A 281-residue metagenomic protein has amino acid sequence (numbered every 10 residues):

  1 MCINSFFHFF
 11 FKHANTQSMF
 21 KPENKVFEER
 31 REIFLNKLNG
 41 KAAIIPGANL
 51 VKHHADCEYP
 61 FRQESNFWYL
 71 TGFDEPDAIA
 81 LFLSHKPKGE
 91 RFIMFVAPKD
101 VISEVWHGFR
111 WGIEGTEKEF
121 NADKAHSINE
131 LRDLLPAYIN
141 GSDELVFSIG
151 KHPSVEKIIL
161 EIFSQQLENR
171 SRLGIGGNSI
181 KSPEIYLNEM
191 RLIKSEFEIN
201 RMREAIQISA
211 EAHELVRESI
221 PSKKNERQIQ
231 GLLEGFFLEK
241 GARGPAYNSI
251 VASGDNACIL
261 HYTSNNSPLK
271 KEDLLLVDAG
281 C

Functional and structural regions predicted by a protein language model:
C2-E211: A composition/biophysics-driven feature that prefers long, compositionally simple stretches
K21, E214-K224: C-terminal helix-coil-helix/basic helical segment that borders enzyme active sites and/or dimer interfaces and provides
A55-F61, Q166-S171, K181-N188, I193 (+1 more regions): Short catalytic-site patches enriched in acidic/histidine residues that coordinate or position cofactors/metals
A210, E214-R217, E234: Structural signal for well-ordered, non-membrane alpha-helices
